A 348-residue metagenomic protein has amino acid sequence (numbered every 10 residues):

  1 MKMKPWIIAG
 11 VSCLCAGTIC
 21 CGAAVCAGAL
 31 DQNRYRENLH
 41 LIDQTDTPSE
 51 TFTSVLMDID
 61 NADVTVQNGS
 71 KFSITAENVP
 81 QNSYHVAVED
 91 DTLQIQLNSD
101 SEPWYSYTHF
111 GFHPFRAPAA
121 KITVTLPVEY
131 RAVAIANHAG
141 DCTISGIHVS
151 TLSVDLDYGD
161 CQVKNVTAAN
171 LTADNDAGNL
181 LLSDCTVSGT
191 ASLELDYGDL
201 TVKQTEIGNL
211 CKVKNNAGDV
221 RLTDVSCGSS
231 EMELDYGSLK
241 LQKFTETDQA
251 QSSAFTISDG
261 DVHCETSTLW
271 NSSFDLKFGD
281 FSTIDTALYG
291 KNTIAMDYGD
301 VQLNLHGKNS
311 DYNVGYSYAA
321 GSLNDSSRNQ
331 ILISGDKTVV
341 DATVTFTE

Functional and structural regions predicted by a protein language model:
M1-E348: Intrinsically disordered, low-complexity terminal regions
